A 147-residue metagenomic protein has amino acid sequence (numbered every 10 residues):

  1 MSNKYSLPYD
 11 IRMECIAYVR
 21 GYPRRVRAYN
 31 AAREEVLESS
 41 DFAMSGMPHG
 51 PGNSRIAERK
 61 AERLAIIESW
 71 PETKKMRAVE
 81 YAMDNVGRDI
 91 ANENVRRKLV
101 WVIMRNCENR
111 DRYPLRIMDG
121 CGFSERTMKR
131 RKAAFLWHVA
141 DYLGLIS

Functional and structural regions predicted by a protein language model:
M1-E93, L145-S147: N-terminal interaction/assembly modules
A82, N106-N109, H138, Y142: Mid-sequence acidic-hydrophobic segments that form the walls of catalytic/ligand-binding cavities or oligomerization
A91-R112: Short amphipathic alpha helix immediately N-terminal
V102, Y113-P114, R131, F135: Short, hydrophobic/aromatic alpha-helical segments in well-folded domains
N109-R126: Helix-turn-helix DNA-binding module
M128-Y142: DNA major-groove recognition helices of helix-turn-helix
